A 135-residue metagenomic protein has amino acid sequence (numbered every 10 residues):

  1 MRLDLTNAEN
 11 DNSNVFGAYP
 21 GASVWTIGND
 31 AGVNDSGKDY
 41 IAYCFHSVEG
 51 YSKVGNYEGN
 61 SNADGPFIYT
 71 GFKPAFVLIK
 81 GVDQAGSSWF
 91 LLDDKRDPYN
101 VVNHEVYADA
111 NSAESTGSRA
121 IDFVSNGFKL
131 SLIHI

Functional and structural regions predicted by a protein language model:
M1-D4, K80-S115: Extended intrinsically disordered, low-complexity coil regions enriched in Ser, Thr, Gly, Ala and often Pro
M1-Y40: Hydrophobic, ordered structural segments
A22-W25, S125-S131: Noncatalytic modules at the cell exterior or secretory-pathway interfaces, chiefly beta-strand-rich lectin/adhesion
D30-N34, N56-G71: Surface-exposed ligand/attachment interfaces on beta-rich extracellular proteins
G37-S52: Short, structured beta-strand segments at or near domain termini in extracellular proteins/domains
Y43, T70-K80: Short, structured motif recognition centered on aromatic/hydrophobic residues
S61-A63, A113-T116: A cross-kingdom feature marking solvent-exposed beta-strand/loop segments within repeated, beta-rich binding/scaffold
H134-I135: Conserved small/polar residues in nucleotide/adenosyl-binding loops
